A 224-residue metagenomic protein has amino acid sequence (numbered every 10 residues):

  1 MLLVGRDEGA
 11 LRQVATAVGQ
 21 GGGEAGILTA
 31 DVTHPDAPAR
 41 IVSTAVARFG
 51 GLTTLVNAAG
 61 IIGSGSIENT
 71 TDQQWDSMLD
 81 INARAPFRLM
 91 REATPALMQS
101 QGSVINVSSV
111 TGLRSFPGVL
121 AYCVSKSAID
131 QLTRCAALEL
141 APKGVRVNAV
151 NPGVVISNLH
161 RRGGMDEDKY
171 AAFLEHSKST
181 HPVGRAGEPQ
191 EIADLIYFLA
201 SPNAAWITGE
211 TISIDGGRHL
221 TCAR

Functional and structural regions predicted by a protein language model:
M1-Q13: Conserved glycine-rich Rossmann-like NAD(P)H-binding loop of the short-chain dehydrogenase/reductase
V56, A141, R146, I207-G209: Short, small/polar-rich loop/turn modules that mediate ligand/substrate recognition or access, typified
S66-I67, Q74-D76, S177: Substrate-binding pocket helix/loop in short-chain dehydrogenase/reductase
M90, S125, T133: Active-site helix of classical SDR
P95, L138-P142, A205: Alpha-helical segment proximal to the catalytic Tyr-Lys
S109: Residue(s) in the substrate-gating loop at a strand-loop-helix junction that position the organic substrate next
R114, I196-Y197, T208-R224: Short C-terminal tail/terminal secondary-structure segment of NAD(P)H-dependent dehydrogenase/reductase domains
